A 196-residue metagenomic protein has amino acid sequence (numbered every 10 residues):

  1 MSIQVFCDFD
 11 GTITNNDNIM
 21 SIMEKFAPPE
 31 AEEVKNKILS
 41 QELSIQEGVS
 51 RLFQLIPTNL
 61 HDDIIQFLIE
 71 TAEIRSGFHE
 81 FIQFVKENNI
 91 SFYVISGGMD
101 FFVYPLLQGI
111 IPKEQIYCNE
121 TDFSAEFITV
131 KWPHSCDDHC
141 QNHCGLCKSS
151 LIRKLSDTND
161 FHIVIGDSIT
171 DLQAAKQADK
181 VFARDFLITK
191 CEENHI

Functional and structural regions predicted by a protein language model:
S2-C118: Alpha-helical substrate-recognition element adjacent to the catalytic core
G77-S91, G98-I196: C-terminal cap/substrate-recognition subdomain and adjoining C-terminal extension of metal-dependent phosphatase-like
